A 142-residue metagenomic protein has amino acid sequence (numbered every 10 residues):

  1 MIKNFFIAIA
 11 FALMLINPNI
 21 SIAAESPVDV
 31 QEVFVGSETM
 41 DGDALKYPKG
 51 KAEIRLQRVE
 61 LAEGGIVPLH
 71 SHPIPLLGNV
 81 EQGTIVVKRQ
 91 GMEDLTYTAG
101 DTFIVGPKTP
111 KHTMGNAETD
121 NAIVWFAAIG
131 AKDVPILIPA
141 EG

Functional and structural regions predicted by a protein language model:
I2-F5, P18-E53, K88, I104 (+1 more regions): A short, N-terminal "cap"/entry segment at the start of jelly-roll beta-barrel domains of the cupin/DSBH fold
I7-L15: Hydrophobic helical h-region of N-terminal Sec-dependent signal peptides in bacterial secretory/periplasmic proteins
P48-A52, G64-L77: A short beta-loop-beta micro-motif enriched in histidine and acidic residues
L61, G91-K108: Short acidic-glycine-tyrosine-enriched beta hairpin
I66-P68, V86, D101-M114, P135: Histidine-centered metal-chelating micro-motifs
V67-H72, R89, T96, M114-N116: Short histidine-centered beta-strand/loop micro-motifs that create catalytic or ligand/metal-coordination sites
I74-G91, D101: Glycine- and acidic-residue-biased ligand/ion/polar-headgroup-sensing regions
P107-D133: Ligand-binding loop in jelly-roll beta-barrel domains
